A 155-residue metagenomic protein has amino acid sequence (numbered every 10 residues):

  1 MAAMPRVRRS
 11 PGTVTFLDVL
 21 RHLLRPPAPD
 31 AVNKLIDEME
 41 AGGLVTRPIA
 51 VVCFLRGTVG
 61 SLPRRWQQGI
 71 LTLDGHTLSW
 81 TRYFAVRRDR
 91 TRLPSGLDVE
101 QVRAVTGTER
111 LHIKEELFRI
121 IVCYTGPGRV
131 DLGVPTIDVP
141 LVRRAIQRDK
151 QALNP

Functional and structural regions predicted by a protein language model:
M1-V45: Eukaryotic intrinsically disordered, low-complexity regulatory regions enriched in serine/proline/threonine and acidic
E38-Q68, V105-T106: The phosphoinositide-binding surface of pleckstrin homology
R47, T72, E115-L117: A short, structural micro-pattern
L55-V59, R82-F84, V122-G126: Short acidic, glycine-rich loop/turn motifs
V59, T77, V86, R129 (+1 more regions): Residues that cap or initiate secondary-structure elements
S61-Q68, D74-R110: Phosphoinositide-binding peripheral membrane targeting modules
L71-T72, Y124: Well-ordered beta-strand positions
T106-P155: Canonical pleckstrin homology
